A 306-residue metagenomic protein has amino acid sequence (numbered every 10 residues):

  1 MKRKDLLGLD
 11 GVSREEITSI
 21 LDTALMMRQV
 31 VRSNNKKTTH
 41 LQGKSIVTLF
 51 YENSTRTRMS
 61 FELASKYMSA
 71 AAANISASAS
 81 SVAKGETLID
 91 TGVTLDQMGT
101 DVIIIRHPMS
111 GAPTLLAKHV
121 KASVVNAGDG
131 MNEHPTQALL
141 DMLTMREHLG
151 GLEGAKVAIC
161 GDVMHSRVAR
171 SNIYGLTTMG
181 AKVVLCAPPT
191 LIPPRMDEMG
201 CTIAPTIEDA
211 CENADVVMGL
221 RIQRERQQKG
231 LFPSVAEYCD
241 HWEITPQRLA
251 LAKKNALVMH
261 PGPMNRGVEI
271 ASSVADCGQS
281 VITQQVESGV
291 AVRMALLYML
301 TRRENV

Functional and structural regions predicted by a protein language model:
M1-M59, L63: Positively charged, low-complexity intrinsically disordered leader regions
N35-L143, R266: Phosphate/diphosphate ligand-binding glycine-rich loop within oxidoreductases
L41-I46, E153-V157, N255: Phosphate-coordination loops involved in phosphoryl transfer and adenosine-cofactor binding
Y51-L63, E147-L220: Glycine-rich phosphate/diphosphate-binding loop of Rossmann-like nucleotide-binding domains
M68, H119-K121, M179, D197-G200 (+2 more regions): Short, structured coil segments at secondary-structure junctions
M196-S273: Rossmann-like adenosine-cofactor binding region
N255-A256, P261-V306: Adenosine-phosphate binding glycine-rich loop
